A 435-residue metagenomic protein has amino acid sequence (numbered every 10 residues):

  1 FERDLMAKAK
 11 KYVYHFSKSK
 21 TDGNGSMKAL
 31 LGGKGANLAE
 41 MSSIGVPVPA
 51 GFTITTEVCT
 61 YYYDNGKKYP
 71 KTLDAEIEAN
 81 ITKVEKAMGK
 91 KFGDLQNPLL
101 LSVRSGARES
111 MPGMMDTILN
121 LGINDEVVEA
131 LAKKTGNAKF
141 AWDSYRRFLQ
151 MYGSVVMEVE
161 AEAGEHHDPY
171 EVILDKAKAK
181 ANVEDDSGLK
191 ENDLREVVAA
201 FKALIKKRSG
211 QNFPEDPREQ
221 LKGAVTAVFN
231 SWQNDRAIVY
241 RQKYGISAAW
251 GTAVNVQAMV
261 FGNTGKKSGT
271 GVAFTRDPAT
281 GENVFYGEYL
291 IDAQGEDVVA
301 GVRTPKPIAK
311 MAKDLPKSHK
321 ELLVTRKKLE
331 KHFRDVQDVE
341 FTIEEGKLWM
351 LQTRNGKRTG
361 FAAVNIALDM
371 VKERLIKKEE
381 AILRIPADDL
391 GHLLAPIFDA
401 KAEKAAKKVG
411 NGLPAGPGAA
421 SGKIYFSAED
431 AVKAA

Functional and structural regions predicted by a protein language model:
E2-K408, P414, S427-A435: Nucleotide/phosphate-binding sheet-loop regions of phosphoryl- and nucleotidyl-transfer enzymes
P417-S421: NTP/phosphate- and nucleic-acid-binding module
